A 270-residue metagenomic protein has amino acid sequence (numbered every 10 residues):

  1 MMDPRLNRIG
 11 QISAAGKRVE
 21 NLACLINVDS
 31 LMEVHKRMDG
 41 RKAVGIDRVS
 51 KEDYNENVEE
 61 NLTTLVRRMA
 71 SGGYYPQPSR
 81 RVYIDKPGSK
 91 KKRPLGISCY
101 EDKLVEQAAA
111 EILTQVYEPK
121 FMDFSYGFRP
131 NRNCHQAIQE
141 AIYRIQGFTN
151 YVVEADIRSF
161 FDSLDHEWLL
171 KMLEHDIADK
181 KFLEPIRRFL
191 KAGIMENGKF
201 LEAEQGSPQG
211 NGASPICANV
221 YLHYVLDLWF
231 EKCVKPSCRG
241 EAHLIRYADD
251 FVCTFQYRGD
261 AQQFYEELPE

Functional and structural regions predicted by a protein language model:
M1-C24, D29: Charged, compositionally biased N-terminal leader segments and the immediate start of the first structured element
M38, K42-S50: Short, charged alpha-helical motifs in flexible N/C-terminal segments and linkers
R41, E56-R67: Intein modules and their embedded homing endonuclease domains
R68-Y83, K120-R132, Q136-P269: Conserved polymerase palm-domain catalytic core
R93-C99: Conserved phosphate-binding loops in nucleotide/dinucleotide-binding enzymes
E101, V105-A108, I138, I142: Duplex nucleic acid-engaging cores and interfaces of nucleic-acid transaction enzymes
E106-Q107, E111-F124: Electropositive, glycine- and tryptophan-enriched low-complexity nucleic-acid-binding patches
